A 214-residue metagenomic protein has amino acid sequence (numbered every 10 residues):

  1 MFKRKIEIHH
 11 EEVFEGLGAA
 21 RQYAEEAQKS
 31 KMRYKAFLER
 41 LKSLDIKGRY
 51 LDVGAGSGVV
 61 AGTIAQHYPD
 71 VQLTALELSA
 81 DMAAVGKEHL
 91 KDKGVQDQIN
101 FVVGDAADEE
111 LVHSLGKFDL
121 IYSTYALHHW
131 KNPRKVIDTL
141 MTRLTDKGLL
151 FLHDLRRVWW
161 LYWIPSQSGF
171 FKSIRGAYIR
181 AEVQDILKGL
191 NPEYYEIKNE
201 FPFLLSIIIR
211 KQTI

Functional and structural regions predicted by a protein language model:
M1-D45: Conserved class I S-adenosyl-L-methionine
L51, V59-D108: Class I SAM-dependent methyltransferase SAM/SAH-binding core
G56: Conserved glycine-rich SAM-binding loop
D108-L115: Short conserved loop adjoining the S-adenosyl-L-methionine
Y122: A conserved beta-strand element that flanks and buttresses the S-adenosyl-L-methionine
Y125-A126: Short catalytic micro-motifs in class I SAM-dependent methyltransferases
K135-D146: A short glycine-rich, Lys/Arg-flanked "PGG" loop and its adjoining helix->strand segment in the class I
F151-S206: C-terminal alpha-helical "lid/dimerization" subdomain adjacent to the S-adenosyl-L-methionine
